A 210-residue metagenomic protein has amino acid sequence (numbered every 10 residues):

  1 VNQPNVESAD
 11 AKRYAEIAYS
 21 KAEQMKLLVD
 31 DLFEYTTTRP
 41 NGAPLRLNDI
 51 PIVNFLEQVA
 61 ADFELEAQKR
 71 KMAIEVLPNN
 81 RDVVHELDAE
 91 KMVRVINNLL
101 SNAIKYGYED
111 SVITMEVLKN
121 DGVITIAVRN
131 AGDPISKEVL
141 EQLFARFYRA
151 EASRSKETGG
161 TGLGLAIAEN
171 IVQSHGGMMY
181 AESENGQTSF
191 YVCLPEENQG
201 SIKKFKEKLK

Functional and structural regions predicted by a protein language model:
S20-M25: Short alpha-helical segment of the dimerization/phosphotransfer core of two-component systems
P40-L45, V84-L87: Conserved micro-motifs of the catalytic ATP-binding
R46-D49, Q68, A73-V83: Conserved catalytic submotifs in the C-terminal HATPase_c
A103-I104: Short helix-loop "hinge" at the ATP-lid/N-box region of the Bergerat-fold HATPase_c
D110-G122: Short beta-strand/loop element within the Bergerat-fold HATPase_c
I135-F147: Short conserved segment of the HATPase_c
G176-G177: Conserved glycine-rich
